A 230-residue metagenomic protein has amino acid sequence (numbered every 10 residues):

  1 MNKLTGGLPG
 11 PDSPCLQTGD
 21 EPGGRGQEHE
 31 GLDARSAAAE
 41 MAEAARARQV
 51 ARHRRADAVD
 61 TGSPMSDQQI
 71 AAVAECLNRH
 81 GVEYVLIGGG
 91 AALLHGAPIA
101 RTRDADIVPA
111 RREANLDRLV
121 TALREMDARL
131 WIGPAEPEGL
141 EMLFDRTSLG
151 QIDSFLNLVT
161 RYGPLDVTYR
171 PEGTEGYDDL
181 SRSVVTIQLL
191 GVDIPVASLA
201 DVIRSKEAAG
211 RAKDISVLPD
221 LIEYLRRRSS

Functional and structural regions predicted by a protein language model:
N2-S230: Compositionally biased terminal segments of proteins
